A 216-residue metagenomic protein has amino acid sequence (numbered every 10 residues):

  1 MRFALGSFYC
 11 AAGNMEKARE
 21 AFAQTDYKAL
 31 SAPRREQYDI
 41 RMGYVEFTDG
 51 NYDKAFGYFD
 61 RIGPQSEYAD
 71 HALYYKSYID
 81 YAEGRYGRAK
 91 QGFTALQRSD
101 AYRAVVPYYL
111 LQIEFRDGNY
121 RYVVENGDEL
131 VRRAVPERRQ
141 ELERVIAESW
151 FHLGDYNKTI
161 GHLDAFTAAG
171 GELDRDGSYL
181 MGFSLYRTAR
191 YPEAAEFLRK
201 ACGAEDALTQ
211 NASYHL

Functional and structural regions predicted by a protein language model:
M1-L216: Acidic, polar-rich low-complexity tracts and alpha-helical solenoid repeat scaffolds
